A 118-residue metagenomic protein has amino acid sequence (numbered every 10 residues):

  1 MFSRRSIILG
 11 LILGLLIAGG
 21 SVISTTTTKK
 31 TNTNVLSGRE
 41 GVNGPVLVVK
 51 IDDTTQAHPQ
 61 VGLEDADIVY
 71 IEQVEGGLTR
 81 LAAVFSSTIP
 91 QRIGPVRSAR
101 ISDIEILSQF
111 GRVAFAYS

Functional and structural regions predicted by a protein language model:
M1-G14: N-terminal Sec-pathway targeting helices
I12, L16-I17, S37: Compositionally biased amphipathic helical and low-complexity segments enriched in hydrophobic
L15-T25: Hydrophobic alpha-helical membrane-insertion segments, chiefly the h-region of N-terminal signal peptides
I23-S118: Short, surface-exposed polybasic-aromatic patches that bind anionic ligands, especially phosphate groups
